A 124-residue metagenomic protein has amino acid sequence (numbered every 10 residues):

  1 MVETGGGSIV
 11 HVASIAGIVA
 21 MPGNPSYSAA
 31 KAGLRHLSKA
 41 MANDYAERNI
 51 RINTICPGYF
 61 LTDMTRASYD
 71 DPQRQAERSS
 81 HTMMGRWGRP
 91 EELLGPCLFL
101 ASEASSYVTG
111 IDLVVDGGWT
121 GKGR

Functional and structural regions predicted by a protein language model:
S14: Residue(s) in the substrate-gating loop at a strand-loop-helix junction that position the organic substrate next
I18, R35, P57-A67: Short, flexible catalytic-loop segment of classical short-chain dehydrogenase/reductase
I18-N24, A46-E47, R124: Active-site "substrate specificity/gating" loop of NAD(P)-dependent dehydrogenases, especially the short-chain
V19, C97-L98, T109-R124: Short C-terminal tail/terminal secondary-structure segment of NAD(P)H-dependent dehydrogenase/reductase domains
A30, S38: Active-site helix of classical SDR
N43-E47, S106: Alpha-helical segment proximal to the catalytic Tyr-Lys
R51-L61, A101-A104, V114-D116: Conserved SDR Rossmann-fold cofactor-binding beta-strand/turn motif
T82-L93, A104: A conserved structural motif in NAD(P)-dependent oxidoreductases
